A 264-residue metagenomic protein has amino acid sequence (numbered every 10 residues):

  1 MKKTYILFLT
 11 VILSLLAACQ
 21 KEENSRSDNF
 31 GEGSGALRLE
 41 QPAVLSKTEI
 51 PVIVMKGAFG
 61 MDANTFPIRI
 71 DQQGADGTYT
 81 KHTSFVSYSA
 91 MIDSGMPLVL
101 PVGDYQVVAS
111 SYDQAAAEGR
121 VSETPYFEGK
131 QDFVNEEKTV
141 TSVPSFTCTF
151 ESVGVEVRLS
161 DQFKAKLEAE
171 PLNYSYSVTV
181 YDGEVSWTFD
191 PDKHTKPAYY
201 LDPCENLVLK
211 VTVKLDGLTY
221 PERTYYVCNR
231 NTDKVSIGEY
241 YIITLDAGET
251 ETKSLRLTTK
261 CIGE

Functional and structural regions predicted by a protein language model:
M1-K2: N-terminal secretory signal peptides that target proteins for export/translocation
Y5-L13: Sec-dependent N-terminal signal peptides
L15-A18: C-terminal motif of bacterial Sec signal peptides marking the signal peptidase cleavage site
K21-E22, F30, A43, F85-I92 (+2 more regions): Structured interaction patches on ligand/partner-binding surfaces of diverse proteins
K21-Q106, A115, S160, K234-E264: Acidic/polar, low-complexity intrinsically disordered N-terminal segments immediately downstream of a Sec signal
N29-G33, V99-G103, K138, T147-E151 (+1 more regions): Solvent-exposed loop and beta-edge segments used for protein-protein assembly and interaction
F59-A116, E168-D233: Tryptophan-paired
T141-T179, E239-E264: Compositionally biased low-complexity segments at domain edges in trafficked proteins and select soluble regulators
